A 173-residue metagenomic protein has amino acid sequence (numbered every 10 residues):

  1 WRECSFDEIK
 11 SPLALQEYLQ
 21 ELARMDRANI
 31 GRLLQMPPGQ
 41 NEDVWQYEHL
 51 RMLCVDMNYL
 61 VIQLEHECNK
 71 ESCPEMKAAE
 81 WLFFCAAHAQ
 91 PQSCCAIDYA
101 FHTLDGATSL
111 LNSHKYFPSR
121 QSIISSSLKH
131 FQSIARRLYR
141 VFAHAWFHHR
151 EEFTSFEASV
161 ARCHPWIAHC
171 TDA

Functional and structural regions predicted by a protein language model:
W1-S122: Extended alpha-helical interaction segments
N112-A173: Alpha-helical bundle/repeat cores within regulatory domains of eukaryotic proteins
